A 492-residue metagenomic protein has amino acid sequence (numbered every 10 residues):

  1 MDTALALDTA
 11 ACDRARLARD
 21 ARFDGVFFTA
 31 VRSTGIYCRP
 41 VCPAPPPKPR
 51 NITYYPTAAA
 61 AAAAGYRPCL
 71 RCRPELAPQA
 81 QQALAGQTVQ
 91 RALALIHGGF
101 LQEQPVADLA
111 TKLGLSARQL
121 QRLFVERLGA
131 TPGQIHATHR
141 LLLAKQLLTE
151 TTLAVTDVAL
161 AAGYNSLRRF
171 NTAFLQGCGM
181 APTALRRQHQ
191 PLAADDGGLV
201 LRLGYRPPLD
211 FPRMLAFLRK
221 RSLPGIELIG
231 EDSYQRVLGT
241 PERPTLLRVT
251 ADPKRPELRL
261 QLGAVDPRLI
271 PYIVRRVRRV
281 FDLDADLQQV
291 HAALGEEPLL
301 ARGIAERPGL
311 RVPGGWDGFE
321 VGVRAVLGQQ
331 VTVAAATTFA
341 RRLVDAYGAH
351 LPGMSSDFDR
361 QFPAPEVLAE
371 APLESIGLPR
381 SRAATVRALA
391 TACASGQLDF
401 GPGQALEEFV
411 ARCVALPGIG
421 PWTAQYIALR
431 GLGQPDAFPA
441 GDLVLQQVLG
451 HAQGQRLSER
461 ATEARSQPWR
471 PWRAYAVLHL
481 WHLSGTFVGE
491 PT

Functional and structural regions predicted by a protein language model:
M1-T492: HhH-family (HhH-GPD) DNA N-glycosylase catalytic core used in base-excision repair
